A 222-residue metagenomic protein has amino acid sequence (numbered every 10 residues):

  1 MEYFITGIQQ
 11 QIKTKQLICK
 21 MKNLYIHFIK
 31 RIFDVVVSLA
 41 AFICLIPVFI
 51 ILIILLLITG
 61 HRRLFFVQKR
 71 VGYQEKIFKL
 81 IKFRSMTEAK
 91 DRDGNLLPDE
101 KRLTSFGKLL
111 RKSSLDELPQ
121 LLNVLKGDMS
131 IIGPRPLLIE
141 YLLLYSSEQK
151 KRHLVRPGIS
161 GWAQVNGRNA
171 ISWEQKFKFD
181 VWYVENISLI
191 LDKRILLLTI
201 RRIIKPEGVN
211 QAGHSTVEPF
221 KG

Functional and structural regions predicted by a protein language model:
E2-Q16: Short, charged cytosolic
Y3, L17-E88, I195-G222: A hydrophobic, helix-centered structural microdomain
N23-I26, K30-F33, E100-G107, I139 (+2 more regions): Alpha-helical membrane and juxtamembrane elements of multi-pass inner-membrane transport and channel proteins
S38, F66, T104-K108, E140 (+1 more regions): Positions in alpha-helical segments
L52, F66-V67, N95, I132-P134 (+3 more regions): Short, hydrophobic secondary-structure boundary micro-motifs
R63-R102, S160-K178: Short, glycine-rich, amphipathic interfacial segments at transmembrane boundaries or analogous
D99-R156, L196-T199, I203: A short, structured surface patch at a secondary-structure boundary
F177-E207: A contiguous, mid-protein "functional segment" used to position or interact with cofactors/ions or partner subunits
